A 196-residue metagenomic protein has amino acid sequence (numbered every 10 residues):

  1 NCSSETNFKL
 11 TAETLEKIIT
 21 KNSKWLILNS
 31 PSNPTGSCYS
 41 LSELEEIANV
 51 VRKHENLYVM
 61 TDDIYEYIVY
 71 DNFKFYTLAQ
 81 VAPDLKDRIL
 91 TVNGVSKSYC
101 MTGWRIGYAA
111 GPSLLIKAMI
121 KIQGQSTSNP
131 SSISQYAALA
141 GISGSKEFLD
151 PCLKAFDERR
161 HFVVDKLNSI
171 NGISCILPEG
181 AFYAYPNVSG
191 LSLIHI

Functional and structural regions predicted by a protein language model:
N1-I194: PLP-dependent class I/II
